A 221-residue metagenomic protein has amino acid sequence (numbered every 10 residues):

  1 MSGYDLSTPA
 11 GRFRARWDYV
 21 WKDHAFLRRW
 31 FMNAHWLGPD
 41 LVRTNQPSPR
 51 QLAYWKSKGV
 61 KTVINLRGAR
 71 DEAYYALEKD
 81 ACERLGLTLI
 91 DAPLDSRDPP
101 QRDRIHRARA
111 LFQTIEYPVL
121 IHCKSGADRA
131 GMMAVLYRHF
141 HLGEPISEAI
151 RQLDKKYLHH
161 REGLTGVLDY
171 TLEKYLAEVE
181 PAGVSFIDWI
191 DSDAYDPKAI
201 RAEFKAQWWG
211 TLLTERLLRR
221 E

Functional and structural regions predicted by a protein language model:
M1-V119, M132-E221: Cys-dependent protein tyrosine phosphatase-like superfamily
C123: Short cysteine clusters
G126: Substrate/cofactor-recognition hotspot
R129: Glycine/aspartate-rich loop-and-adjacent alpha/beta segment that forms the canonical ThDP
